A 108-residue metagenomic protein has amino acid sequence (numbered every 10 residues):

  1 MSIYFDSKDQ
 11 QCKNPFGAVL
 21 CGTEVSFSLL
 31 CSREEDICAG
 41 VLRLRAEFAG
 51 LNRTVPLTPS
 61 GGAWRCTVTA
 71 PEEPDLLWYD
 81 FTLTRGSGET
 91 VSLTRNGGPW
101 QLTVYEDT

Functional and structural regions predicted by a protein language model:
M1-G22, L51-T108: The feature marks proteins involved in alpha-glucan
T23-R33: Short edge beta-strand/loop segments characteristic of extracellular beta-sandwich folds
L29, L42, Y79-L83: OB-fold and OB-like beta-barrel modules that bind single-stranded nucleic acids
E35-R43: Solvent-exposed loop/turn segments flanking beta-strands in beta-repeat/beta-sandwich domains
F48: OB-fold (S1/OB) nucleic-acid-binding surfaces
